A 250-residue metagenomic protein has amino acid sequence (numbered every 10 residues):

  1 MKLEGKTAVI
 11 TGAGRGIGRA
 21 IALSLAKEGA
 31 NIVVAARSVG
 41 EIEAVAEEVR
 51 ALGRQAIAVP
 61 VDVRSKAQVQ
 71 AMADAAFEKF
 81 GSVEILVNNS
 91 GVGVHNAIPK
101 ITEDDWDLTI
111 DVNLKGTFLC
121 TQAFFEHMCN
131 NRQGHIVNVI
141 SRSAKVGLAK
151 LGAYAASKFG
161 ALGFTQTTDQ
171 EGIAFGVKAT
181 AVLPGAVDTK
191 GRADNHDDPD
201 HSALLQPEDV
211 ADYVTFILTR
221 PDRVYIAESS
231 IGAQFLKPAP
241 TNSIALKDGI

Functional and structural regions predicted by a protein language model:
T7, G14-G16: Conserved glycine-rich cofactor-binding loop
E28-A44: Conserved glycine-rich Rossmann-like NAD(P)H-binding loop of the short-chain dehydrogenase/reductase
V39-G40, P60-M72, E103: The beta1-alpha1 cofactor-binding region of Rossmann-like NAD(H)/NADP(H)-dependent oxidoreductases
A97-I98, D105-I110: Substrate-binding pocket helix/loop in short-chain dehydrogenase/reductase
T121, S157: Active-site helix of classical SDR
S141: Residue(s) in the substrate-gating loop at a strand-loop-helix junction that position the organic substrate next
A174-V177, A181-V182, T189, D197-A239: C-terminal helical subdomain
